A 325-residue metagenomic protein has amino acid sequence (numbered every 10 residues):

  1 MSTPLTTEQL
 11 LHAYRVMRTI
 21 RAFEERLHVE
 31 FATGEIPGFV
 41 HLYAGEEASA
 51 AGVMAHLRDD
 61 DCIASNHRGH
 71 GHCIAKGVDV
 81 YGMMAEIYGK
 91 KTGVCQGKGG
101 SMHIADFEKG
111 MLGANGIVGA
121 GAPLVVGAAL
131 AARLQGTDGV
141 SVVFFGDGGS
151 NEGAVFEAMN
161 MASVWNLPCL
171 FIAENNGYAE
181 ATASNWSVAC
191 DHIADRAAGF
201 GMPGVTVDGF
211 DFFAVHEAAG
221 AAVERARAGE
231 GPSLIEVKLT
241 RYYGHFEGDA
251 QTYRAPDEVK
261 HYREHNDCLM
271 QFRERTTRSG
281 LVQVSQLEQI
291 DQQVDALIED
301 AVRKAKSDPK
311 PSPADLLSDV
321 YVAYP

Functional and structural regions predicted by a protein language model:
M1-S49, E247-P325: Conserved acidic/glycine
E25-V29, E35-W165, W186-A189, A194 (+1 more regions): Cofactor-binding active-site loop characterized by glycine-rich and histidine/acidic residues
T33, G69, V143, F213 (+3 more regions): Sparse recognition of residues in long alpha-helices and their boundaries
H67, V237-L239, V320: A general secondary-structure junction signal
C73-A75, A181, H245, D315: Short acidic, gly/pro-rich beta-turn/loop elements at beta-sheet edges and active-site/ligand-binding grooves
G110-S307: Glycine-rich ThDP/TPP pyrophosphate-binding loop and its adjacent helix/strand module within ThDP-dependent enzymes
